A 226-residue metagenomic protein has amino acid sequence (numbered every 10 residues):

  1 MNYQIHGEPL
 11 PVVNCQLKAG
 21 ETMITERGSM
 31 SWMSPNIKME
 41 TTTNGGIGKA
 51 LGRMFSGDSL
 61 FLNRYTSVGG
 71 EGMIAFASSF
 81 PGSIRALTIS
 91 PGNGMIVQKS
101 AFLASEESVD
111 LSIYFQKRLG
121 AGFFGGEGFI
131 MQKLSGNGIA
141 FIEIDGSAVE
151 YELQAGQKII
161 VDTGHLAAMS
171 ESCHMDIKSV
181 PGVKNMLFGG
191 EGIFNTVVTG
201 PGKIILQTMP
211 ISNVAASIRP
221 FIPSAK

Functional and structural regions predicted by a protein language model:
M1-K226: Composition-driven recognition of glycine/serine/threonine/acidic- and proline-rich low-complexity segments and repeats
